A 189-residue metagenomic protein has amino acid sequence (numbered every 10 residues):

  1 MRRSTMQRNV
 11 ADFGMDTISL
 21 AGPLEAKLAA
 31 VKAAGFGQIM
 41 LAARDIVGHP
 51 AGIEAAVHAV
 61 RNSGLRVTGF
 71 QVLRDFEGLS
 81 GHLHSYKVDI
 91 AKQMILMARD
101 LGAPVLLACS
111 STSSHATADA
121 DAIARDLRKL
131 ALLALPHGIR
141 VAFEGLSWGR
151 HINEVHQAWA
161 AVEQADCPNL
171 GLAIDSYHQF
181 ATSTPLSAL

Functional and structural regions predicted by a protein language model:
M1-A103, L135, S187: N-terminal pre-domain/capping segments
G14, L107, G171, D175: Conserved beta-strand segments that form the floor/walls of ligand-binding pockets within enzyme and binding domains
S19-A21, A43-D45, L73-F76, S110-S114 (+2 more regions): Active-site-proximal loop/turn and secondary-structure-junction residues that shape catalytic pockets, frequently
E25, P50-I53, A120, I152-H156 (+1 more regions): Conserved strand-to-helix beginnings and helix N-cap segments that scaffold or border functional pockets
Q38-I39, F70, K129-L189: Acidic/histidine-rich catalytic cores of soluble enzymes
L79-S85, T117-A118, G149-N153: Conserved glycine-rich "GG(E/T)P / GGGxP" loop and the immediately following alpha-helix in the radical SAM core
A98-A118, H137-S147: Active-site groove signature of glycoside hydrolases
H115-L127, A134: Active-site cleft segment of glycoside hydrolase catalytic domains centered on the general acid/base Glu
